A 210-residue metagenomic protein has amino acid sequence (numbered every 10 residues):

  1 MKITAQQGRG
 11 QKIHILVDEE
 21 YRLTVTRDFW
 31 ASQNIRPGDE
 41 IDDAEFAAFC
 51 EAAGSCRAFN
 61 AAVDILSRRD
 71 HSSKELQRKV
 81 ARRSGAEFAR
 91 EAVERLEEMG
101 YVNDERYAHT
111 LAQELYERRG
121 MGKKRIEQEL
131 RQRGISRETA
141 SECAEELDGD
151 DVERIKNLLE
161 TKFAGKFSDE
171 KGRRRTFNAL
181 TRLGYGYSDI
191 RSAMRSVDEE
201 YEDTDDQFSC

Functional and structural regions predicted by a protein language model:
M1-C210: An alpha-helical, amphipathic repeat domain used for nucleic-acid recognition, typified by the mTERF helical solenoid
